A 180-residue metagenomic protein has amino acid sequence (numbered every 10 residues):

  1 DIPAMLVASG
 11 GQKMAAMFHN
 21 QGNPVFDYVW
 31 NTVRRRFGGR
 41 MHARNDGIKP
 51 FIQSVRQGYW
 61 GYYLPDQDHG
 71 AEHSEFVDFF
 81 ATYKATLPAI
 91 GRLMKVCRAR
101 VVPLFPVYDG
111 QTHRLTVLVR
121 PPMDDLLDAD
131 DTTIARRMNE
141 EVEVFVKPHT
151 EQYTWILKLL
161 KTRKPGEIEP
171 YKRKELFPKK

Functional and structural regions predicted by a protein language model:
D1-Y59, G70: Conserved nucleotide-cofactor-binding alpha/beta core module
S9-Q12, N45-K180: Non-catalytic C-terminal accessory region of glycerolipid acyltransferases and related lyso-lipid remodeling enzymes
